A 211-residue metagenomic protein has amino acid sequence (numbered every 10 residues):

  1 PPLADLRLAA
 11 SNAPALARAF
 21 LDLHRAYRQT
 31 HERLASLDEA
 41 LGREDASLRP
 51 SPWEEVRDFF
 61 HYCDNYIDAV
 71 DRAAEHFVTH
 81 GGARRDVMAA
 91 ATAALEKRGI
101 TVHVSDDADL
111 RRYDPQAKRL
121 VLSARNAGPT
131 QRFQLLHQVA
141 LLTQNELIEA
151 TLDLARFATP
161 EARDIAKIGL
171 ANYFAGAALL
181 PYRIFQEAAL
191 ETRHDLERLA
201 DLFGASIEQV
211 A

Functional and structural regions predicted by a protein language model:
P1-A211: Short juxta-domain linker segments that transition from a proline/glycine-rich, charged coil into a short amphipathic
